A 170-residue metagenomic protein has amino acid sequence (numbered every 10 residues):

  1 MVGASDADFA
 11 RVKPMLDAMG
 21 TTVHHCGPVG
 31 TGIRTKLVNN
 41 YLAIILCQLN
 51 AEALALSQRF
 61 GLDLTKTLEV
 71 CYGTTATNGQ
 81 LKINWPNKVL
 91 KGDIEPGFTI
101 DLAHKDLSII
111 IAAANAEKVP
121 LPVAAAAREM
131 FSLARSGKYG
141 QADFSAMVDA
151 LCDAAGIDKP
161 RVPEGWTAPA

Functional and structural regions predicted by a protein language model:
M1-Y41: Rossmann-fold dinucleotide-binding core
D17, R161-A170: ATP-dependent carboxylate/acyl-activation modules
H24-H25, H104, P163: Histidine (H) residue identity feature
G30-A154: Helical "substrate-binding/catalytic lid" subdomain of Rossmann-like NAD(P)-dependent dehydrogenases/reductases
